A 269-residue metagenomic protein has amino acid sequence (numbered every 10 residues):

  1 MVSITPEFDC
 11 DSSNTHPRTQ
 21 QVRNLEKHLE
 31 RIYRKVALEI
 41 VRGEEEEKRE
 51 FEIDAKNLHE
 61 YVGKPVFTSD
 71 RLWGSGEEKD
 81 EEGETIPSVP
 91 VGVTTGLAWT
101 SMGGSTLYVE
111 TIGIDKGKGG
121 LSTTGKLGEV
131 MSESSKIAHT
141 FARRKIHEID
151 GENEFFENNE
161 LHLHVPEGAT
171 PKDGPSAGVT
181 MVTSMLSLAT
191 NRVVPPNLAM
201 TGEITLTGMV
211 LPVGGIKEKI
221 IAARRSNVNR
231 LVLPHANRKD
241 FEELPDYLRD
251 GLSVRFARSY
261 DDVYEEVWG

Functional and structural regions predicted by a protein language model:
M1-E30, K35-K48, K145-N158, R192-N197: Conserved C-terminal "switch" segment of AAA+ ATPases
V2-P6, T19, R23-E26, E52 (+4 more regions): Conserved structured core elements
D9, A55, T183: Generic structural marker for isolated residues within well-ordered, non-membrane alpha-helices of soluble domains
N14, R49, T68-R71, E77-T95 (+1 more regions): Peripheral, non-AAA+ core regions of ATP-driven protein-machinery
T19-G96: Glycine/threonine-rich ATP-lid/beta-loop region of ATP-binding domains
